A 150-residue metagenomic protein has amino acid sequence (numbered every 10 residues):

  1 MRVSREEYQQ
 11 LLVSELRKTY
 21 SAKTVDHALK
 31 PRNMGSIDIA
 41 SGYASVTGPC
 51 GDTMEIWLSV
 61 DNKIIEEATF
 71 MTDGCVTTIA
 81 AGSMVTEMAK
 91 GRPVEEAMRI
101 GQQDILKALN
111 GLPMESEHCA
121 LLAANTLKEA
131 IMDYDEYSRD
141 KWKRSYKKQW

Functional and structural regions predicted by a protein language model:
M1-S45, D61, E66, R92-W150: C-terminal binding/interaction regions
I37, T53, V76, M84: Gly/Ser/Thr-rich beta-alpha loop segments that engage phosphate groups in nucleotides
A44-T47, F70, T78: Short glycine- and Lys/Arg-enriched binding-loop motifs that mark or flank ligand-binding interfaces
G48, D52-K63: Short beta-strand elements
I65-A68, T72-D73: Glycine-rich active-site/cofactor-binding loop and its immediate structural neighborhood
T72-A81, C119: Short, thiol/selenol-centered motifs that function as redox-active sites or metal-ligating centers
D73-G74, M84, M88-V94: Flexible, glycine-rich terminal cap/loop adjacent to redox cofactors in electron-transfer oxidoreductases
